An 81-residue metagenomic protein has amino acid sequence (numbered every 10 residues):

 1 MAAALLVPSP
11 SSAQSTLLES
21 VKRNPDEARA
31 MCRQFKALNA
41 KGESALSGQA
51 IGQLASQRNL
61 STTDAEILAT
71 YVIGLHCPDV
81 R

Functional and structural regions predicted by a protein language model:
M1-Q14: Classic N-terminal secretory signal peptides
A2-A4, C77, R81: Charged low-complexity stretches with an acidic bias
A13-N59, T63, I67-D79: Short N-proximal segments of mature Sec-exported proteins
